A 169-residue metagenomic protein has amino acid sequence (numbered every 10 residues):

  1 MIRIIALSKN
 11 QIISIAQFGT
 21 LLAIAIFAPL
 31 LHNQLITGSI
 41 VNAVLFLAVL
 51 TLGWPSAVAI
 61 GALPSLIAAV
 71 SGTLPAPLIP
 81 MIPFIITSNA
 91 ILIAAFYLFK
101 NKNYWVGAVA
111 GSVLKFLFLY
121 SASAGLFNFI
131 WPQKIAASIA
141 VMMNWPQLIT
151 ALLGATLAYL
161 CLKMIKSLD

Functional and structural regions predicted by a protein language model:
M1-D169: Loop-helix junctions at membrane interfaces
